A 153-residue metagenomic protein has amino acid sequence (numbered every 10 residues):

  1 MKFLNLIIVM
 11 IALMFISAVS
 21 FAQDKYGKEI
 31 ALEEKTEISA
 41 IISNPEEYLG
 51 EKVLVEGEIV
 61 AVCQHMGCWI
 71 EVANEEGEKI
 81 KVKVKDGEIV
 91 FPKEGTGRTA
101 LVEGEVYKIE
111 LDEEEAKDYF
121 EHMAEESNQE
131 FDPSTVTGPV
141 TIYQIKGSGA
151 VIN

Functional and structural regions predicted by a protein language model:
M1-I8: Bacterial N-terminal signal peptides that target proteins for export
V9-M10, S20: Cleavable N-terminal signal peptides
F21-N153: OB-fold and OB-like single-stranded nucleic-acid-recognition modules and their adjacent interaction interfaces
